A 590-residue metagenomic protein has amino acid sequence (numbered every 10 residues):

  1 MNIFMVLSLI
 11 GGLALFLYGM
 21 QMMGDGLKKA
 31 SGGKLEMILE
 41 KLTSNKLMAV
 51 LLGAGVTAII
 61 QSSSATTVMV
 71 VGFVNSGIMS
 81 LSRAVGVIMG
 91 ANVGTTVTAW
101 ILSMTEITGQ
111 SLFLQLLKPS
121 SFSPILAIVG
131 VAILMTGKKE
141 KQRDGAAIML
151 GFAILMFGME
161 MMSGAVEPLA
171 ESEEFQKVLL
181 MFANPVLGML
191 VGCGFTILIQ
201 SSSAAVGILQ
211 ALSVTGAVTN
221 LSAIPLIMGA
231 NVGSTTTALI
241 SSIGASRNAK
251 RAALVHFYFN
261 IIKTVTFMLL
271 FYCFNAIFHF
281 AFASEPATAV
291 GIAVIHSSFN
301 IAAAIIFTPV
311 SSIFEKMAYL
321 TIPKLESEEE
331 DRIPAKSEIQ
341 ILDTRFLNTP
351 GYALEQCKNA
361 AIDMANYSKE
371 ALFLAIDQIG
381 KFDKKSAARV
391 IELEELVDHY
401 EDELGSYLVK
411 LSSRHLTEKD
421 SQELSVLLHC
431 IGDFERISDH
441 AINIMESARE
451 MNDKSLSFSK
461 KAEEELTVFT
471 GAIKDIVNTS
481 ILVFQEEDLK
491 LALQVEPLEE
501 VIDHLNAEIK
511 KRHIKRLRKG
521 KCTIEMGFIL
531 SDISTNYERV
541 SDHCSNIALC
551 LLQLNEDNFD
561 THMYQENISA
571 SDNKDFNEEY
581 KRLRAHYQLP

Functional and structural regions predicted by a protein language model:
M1-K46, G145-G194, L212-T215: Helix-loop-helix hairpins and the membrane-proximal interhelical loops of multi-pass alpha-helical transport proteins
M1-L7, G109-S121, F175-M181, L221 (+1 more regions): Interfacial loop-to-helix junctions that mark the boundaries of transmembrane helices in multi-pass membrane
S8-Q21, G53-T57, I125-G137, L150-M162 (+3 more regions): Hydrophobic core segments of alpha-helical transmembrane domains in multi-pass membrane transport and ion-translocation
G24-K28, T57-A65, V166-E167, F195-A204 (+2 more regions): Short helix-coil transition sites and intra-membrane helix breaks within transmembrane domains of multi-pass
L42-M69, P185-I208: Hydrophobic alpha-helical transmembrane segments of multi-pass integral membrane proteins, predominantly secondary
T57-T66, V85-L102, P119-I125, L155 (+5 more regions): Membrane-embedded alpha-helical segments of transport systems, primarily multispan ion/solute transporters
M69-A91, T95, A99-S121, M159 (+5 more regions): Membrane-interfacial helix-loop connectors
M79, T105, V218, G244-K250 (+5 more regions): Cytosolic, long alpha-helical scaffolding segments
